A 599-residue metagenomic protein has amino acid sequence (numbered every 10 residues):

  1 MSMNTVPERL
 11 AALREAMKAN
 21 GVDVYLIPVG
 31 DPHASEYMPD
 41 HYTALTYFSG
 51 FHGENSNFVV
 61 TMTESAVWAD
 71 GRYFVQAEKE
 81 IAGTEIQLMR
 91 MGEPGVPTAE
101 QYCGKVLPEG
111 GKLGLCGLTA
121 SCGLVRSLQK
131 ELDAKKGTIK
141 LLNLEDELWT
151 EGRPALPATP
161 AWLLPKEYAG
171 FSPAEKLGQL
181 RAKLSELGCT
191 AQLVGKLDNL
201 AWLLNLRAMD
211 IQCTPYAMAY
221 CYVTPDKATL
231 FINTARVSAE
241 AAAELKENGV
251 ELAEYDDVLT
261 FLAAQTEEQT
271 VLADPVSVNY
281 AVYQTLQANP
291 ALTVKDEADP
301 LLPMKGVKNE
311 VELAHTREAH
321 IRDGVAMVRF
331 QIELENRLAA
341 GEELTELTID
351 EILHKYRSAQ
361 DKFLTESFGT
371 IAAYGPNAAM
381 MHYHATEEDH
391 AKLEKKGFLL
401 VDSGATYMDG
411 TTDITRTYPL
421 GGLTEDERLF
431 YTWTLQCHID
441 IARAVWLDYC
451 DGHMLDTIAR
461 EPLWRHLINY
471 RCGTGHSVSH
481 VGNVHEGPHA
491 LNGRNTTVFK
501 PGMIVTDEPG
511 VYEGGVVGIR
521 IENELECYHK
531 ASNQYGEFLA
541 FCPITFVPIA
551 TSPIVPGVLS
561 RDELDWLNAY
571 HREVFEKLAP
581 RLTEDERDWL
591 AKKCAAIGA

Functional and structural regions predicted by a protein language model:
M1-A599: Active-site neighborhoods and metal-handling regions in enzymes and metal-associated proteins
